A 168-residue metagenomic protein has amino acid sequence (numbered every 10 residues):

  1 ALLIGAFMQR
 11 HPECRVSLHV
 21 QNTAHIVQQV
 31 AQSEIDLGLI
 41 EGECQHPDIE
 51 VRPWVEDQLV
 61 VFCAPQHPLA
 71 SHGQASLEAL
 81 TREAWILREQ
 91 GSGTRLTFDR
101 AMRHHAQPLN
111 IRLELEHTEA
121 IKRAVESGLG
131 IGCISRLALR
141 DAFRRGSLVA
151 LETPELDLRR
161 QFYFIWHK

Functional and structural regions predicted by a protein language model:
A1-P47, L115-H117: Central regulatory/effector-binding core of bacterial HTH transcription factors
L2, V149-K168: A late-sequence structural motif
L3-H11, R95-P108: Ligand-binding cleft/hinge of the Venus flytrap
A24-V27, I35, G42-D48, L96-R100 (+2 more regions): A ligand-binding cleft/hinge motif common to bilobed small-molecule-binding domains
G42-E43, P65, R136-A138, P154-E155 (+1 more regions): Short secondary-structure boundary segments
H46-W85, H167: Flexible hinge/capping segments at coil-to-helix
E50-V60, N110, R136, R145-L158: Short beta-strand->loop
L69-A70, E83-H105: Secondary-structure junction motif
